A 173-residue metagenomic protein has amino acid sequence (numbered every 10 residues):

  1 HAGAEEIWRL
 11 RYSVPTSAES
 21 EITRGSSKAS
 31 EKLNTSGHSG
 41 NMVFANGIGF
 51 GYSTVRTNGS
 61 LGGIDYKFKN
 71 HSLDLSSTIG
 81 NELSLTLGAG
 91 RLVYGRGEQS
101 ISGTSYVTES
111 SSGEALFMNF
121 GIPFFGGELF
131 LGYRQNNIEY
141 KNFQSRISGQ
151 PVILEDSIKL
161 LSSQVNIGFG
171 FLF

Functional and structural regions predicted by a protein language model:
A2-I64: Short glycine/proline- and aromatic-enriched beta-strand/turn motifs that initiate or cap beta-hairpins
I7-R9, I122-G126, K159-F173: Outer-membrane beta-barrel "beta-signal"
Y12-A18, Y52-N58, A89-E98, F124-G126 (+2 more regions): Transmembrane beta-strands of outer-membrane beta-barrel pores
A18-E31, V55-F68, G95-S110, Y140-Q150: Outer-membrane beta-barrel translocator domains and adjoining extracellular loop/strand segments of Gram-negative
A29-G37, I64-N70, V107-A115, D156-Q164: Transmembrane beta-barrel outer-membrane domains
H38-N46, F50, L73-N81, A89 (+3 more regions): Residues on the lipid-exposed face of transmembrane beta-strands in outer-membrane beta-barrel proteins
L61-D65, E82, F125, K159: Solvent-exposed loop/turn segments connecting transmembrane beta-strands in outer-membrane beta-barrel proteins
G95, T108-P123, G127-R134, E139-R146: Conserved binding-pocket/active-site segment within a compact domain
